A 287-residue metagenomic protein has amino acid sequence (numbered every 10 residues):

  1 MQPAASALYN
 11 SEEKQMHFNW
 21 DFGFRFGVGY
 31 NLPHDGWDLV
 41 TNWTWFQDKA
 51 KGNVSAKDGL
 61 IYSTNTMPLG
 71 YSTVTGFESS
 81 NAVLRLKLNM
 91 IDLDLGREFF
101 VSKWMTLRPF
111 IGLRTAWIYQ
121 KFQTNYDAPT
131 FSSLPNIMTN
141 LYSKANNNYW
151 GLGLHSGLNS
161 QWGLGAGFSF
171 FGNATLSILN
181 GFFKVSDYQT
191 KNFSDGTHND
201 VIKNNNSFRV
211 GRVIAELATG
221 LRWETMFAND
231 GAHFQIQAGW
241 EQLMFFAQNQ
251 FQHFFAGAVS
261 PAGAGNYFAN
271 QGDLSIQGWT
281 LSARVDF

Functional and structural regions predicted by a protein language model:
Q2-N19, Q47-L88, W117-W150, G181-R212 (+2 more regions): Extracellular/periplasm-exposed beta-strand and loop segments of Gram-negative cell-envelope proteins, dominated by
F18-D48, V213-M226, G231: Transmembrane beta-barrel strand/turn architecture of Gram-negative outer membrane proteins
D21-R25, L88-D92, T106-R108, Y149-H155 (+3 more regions): Transmembrane beta-barrel architecture of outer-membrane proteins
F26-Y30, L93-R97, I111, L154-S160 (+4 more regions): Residues on the lipid-exposed face of transmembrane beta-strands in outer-membrane beta-barrel proteins
P33-D38, F100-L107, L164-F170, T225-I236 (+1 more regions): Short loop/turn motifs that connect adjacent beta-strands in outer-membrane beta-barrel proteins
V40-T44, R108-T115, G172-L176, F234-L243 (+1 more regions): Extended hydrophobic secondary-structure segments that form protein cores and membrane-embedded regions
Y149-N229, H233-F234, L243-F246: Extended serine/threonine-enriched, polar tracts that run as long, contiguous segments within proteins
D273-F287: Outer-membrane beta-barrel "beta-signal"
